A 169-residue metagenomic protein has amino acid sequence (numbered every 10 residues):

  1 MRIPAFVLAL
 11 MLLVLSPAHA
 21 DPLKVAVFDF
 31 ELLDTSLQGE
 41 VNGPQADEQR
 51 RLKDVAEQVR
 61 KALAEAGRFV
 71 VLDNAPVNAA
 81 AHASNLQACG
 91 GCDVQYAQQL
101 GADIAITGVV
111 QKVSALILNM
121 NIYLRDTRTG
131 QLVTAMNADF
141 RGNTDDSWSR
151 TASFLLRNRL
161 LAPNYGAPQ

Functional and structural regions predicted by a protein language model:
A5-L15: Bacterial N-terminal signal peptides
S16, A26, I106: Conserved Rossmann-like nucleotide-binding pocket used by diverse enzymes that bind dinucleotide cofactors
A20-L37, D54-E57, E65-G67, V94-Q99 (+2 more regions): C-terminal/domain-edge helix-coil "capping" segments
S36-G43, H82-A83: Short acidic, glycine/proline-rich loop/turn micro-motifs
N42, A46-R50, G142, D146: Charge-dense, low-complexity intrinsically disordered segments
Q45-P76: N-terminal, post-signal-peptide region of Sec/Tat-exported proteins
A64-T107: Short, solvent-exposed, polar/charged sequence segments at loop or secondary-structure edges
